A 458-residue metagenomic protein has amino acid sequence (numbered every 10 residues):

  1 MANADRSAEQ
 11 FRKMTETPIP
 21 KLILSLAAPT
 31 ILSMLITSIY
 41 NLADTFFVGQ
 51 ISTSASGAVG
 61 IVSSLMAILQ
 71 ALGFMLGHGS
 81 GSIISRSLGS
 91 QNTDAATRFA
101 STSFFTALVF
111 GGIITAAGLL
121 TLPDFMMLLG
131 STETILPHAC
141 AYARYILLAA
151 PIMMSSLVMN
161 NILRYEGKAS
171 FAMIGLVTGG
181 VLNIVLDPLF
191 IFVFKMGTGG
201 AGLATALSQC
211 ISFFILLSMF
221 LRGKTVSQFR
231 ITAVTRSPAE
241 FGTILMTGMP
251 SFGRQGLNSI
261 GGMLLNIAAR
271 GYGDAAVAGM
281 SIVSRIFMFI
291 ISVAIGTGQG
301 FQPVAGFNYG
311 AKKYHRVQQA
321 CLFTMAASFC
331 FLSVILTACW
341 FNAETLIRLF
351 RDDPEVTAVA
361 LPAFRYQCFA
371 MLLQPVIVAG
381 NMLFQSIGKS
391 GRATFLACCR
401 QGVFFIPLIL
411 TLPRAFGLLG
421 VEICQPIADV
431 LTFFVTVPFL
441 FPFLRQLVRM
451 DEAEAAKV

Functional and structural regions predicted by a protein language model:
M1-A27, I84-P151, V193-M249, A305-A370 (+1 more regions): Short alpha-helical transmembrane segments in multi-pass integral membrane proteins
M14-F46, Q50-I51, A67-G79, I83 (+6 more regions): N-terminal transmembrane alpha-helices
L24, I39-Y40, L76, A117-T121 (+13 more regions): Residue-level signal for transmembrane alpha-helical positions in Major Facilitator Superfamily
S25-D44, Y145, G179, S208-S212 (+4 more regions): Transmembrane helical elements of multi-pass membrane transporters/channels
T30, M34, F46, S63 (+17 more regions): Transmembrane alpha-helix boundary and packing residues in multipass membrane permease domains and related
L35, I39-G57, M126-E133, L189-M196 (+4 more regions): Helix-terminus/linker motif at the lipid-water interface of multi-pass membrane proteins
S56-A116, M153-A172, G279-A343, Q374-L396: Small-residue-rich hydrophobic transmembrane alpha-helices
G77, I146-R164, A172-G180, A201-F214 (+4 more regions): Short runs within selected transmembrane alpha-helices of multi-pass transporters and secretion channels
